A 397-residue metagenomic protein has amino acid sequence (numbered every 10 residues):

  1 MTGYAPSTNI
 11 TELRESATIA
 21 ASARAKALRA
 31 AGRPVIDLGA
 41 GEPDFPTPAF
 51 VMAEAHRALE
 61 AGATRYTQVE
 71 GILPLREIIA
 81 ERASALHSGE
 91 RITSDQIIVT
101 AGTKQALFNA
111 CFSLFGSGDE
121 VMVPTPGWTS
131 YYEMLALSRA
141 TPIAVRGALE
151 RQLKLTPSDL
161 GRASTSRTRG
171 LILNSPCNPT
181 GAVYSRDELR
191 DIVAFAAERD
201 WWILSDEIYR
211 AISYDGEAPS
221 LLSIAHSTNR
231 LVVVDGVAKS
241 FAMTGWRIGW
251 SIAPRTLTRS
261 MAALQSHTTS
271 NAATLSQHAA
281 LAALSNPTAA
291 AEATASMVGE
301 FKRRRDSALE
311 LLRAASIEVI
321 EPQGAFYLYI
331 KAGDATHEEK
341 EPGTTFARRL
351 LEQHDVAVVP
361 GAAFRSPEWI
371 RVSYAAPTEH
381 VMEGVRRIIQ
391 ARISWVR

Functional and structural regions predicted by a protein language model:
M1-P6, T11-S16, A21, K26-V35 (+3 more regions): PLP-dependent class I/II
G39-E42, R57-R76, A85-L86: A glycine-/small-polar-enriched, mobile loop at the entrance of the PLP active site in fold-type I
